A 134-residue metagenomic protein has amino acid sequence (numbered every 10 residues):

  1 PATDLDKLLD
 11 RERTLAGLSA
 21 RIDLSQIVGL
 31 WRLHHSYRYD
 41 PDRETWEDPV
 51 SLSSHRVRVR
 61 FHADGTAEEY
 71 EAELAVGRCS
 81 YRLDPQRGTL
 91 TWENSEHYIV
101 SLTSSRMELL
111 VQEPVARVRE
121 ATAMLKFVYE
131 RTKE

Functional and structural regions predicted by a protein language model:
P1-E134: Lipid interaction determinants
